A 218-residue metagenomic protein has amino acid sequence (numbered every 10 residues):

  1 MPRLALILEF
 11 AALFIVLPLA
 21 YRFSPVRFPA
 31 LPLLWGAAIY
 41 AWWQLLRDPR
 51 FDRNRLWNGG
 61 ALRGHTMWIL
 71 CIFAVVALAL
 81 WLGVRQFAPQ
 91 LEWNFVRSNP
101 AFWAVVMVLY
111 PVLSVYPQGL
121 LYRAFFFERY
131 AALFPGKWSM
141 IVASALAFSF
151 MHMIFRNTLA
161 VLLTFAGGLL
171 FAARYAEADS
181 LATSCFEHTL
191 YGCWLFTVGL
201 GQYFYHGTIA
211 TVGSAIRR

Functional and structural regions predicted by a protein language model:
M1-F51, G60: Alpha-helical transmembrane segments in multi-pass membrane proteins
I7, T66-C71, W103-M107, W138-L146 (+2 more regions): Hydrophobic alpha-helical transmembrane segments
Y21-F28, M151-L159: Membrane-interface helix caps and helix-loop-helix hairpins in membrane proteins
L34-L46, A101, A166-A176: Alpha-helical transmembrane segments and their membrane-interface exit regions
D52-S114, F127, A131-L133: Juxtamembrane helix-loop-helix connectors linking adjacent transmembrane helices in multi-pass membrane enzymes
V76-A77, M140-H152, G168: Small-polar-interrupted transmembrane alpha-helices in polytopic inner-membrane proteins
L120-A143, A176-S180: Membrane-interface helix/loop boundary segments of multi-pass membrane proteins
A160-R217: Functionally important transmembrane alpha-helices
